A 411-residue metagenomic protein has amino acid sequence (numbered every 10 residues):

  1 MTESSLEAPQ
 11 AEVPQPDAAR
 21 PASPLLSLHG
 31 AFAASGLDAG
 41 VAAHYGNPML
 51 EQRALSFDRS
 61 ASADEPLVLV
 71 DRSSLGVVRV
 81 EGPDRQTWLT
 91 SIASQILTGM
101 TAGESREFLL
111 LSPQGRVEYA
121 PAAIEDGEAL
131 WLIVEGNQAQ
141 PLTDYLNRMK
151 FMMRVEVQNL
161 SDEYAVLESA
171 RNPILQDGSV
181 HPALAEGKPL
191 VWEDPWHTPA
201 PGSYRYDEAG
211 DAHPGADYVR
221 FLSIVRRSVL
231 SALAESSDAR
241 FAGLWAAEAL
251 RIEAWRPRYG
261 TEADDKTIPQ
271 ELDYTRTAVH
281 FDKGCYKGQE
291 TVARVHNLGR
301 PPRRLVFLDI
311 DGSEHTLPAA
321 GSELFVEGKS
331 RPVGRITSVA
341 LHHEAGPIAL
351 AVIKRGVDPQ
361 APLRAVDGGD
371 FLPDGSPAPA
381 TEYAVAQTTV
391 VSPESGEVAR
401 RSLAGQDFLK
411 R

Functional and structural regions predicted by a protein language model:
T2-E107, L111, G115-E118: Acidic, proline/glycine-enriched N-terminal capping motif
T2-L6, Q10, Q15-R20, T267 (+3 more regions): Glycine-rich, small/acidic residue-mixed loop/short-helix segments
L55-E65, R106-A120, K150-M153, D194-D211 (+1 more regions): Short amphipathic beta-strand starts and helix->beta connectors
L69, V77, A122-P257: Acidic, low-complexity central loop/insert segments
R79-R85, S169-L175, D309-P318: Short, surface-exposed ligand-recognition loops at beta-strand->loop->(often short) alpha-helix junctions that present
I96-L97, N147-E156, E235-A246, G328-P332 (+1 more regions): A common structural junction motif
T101-S105, A185-Y204, W255-G260, D264 (+3 more regions): Glycine-centered loop/turn motifs
L222-D309: Anionic-ligand-binding alpha/beta catalytic cores of soluble enzymes and soluble regulatory domains that recognize
